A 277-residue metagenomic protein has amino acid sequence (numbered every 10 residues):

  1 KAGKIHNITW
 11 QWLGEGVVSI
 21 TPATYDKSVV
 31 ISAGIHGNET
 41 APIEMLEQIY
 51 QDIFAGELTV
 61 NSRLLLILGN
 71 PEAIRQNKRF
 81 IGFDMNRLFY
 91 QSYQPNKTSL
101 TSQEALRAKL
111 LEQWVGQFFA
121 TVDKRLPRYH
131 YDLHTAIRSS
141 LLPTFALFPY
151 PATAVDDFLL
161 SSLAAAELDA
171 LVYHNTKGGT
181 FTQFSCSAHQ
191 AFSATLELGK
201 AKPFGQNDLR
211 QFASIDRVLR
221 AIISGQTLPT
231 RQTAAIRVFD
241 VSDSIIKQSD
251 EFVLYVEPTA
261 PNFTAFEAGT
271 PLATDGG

Functional and structural regions predicted by a protein language model:
K1-G277: Structured catalytic-domain cores with a bias toward divalent-metal coordination
